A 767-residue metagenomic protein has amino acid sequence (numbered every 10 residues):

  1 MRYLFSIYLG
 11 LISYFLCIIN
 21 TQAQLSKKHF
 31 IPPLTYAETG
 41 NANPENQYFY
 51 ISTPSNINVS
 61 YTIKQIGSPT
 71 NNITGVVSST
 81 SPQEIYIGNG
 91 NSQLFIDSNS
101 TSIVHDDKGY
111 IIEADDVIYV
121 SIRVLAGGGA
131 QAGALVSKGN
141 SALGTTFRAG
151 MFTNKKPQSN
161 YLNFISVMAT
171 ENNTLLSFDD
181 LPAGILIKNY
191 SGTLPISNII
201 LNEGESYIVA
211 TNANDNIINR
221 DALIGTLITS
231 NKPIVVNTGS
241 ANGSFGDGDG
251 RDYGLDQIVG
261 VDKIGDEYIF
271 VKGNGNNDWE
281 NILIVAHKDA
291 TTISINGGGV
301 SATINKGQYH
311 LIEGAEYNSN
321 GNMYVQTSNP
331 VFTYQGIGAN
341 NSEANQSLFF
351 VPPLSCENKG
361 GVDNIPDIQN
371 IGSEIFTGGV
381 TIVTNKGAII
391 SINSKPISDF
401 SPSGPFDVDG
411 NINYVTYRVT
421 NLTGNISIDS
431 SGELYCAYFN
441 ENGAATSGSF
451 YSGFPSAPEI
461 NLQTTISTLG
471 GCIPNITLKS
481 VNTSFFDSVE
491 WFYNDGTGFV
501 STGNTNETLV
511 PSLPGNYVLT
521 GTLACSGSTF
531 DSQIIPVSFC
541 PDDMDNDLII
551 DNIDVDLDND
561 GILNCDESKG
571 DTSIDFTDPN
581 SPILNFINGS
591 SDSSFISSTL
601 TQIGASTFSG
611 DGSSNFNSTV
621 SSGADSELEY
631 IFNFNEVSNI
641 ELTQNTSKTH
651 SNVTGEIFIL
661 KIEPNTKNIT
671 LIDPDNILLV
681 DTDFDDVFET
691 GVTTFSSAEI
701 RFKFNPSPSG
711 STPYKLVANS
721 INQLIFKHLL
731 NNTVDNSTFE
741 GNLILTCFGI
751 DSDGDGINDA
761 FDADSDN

Functional and structural regions predicted by a protein language model:
M1-S26: Bacterial Sec-dependent N-terminal signal peptides
Q24-Q463, E490: Intrinsically disordered, low-complexity linker/terminal regions across diverse proteins
S430, S638-T646, T712-A718, N722-L730: Extracellular beta-strand-rich recognition modules
I473-T483: A short beta-strand segment in extracellular, disulfide-stabilized domains
E490-P511: Surface-exposed, flexible coil segments in extracellular/virion-facing regions
A524, F530, I534-S594, I744-N767: Extracellular calcium-associated, cysteine-rich motifs in secreted modular proteins
F608-E663, P708-Y714, E740-L743: Short beta-strands within extracellular/lumenal beta-sheet-rich domains
F704-P708, I725-D735: Short beta-strand-plus-loop segments that form exposed binding edges in beta-rich domains
